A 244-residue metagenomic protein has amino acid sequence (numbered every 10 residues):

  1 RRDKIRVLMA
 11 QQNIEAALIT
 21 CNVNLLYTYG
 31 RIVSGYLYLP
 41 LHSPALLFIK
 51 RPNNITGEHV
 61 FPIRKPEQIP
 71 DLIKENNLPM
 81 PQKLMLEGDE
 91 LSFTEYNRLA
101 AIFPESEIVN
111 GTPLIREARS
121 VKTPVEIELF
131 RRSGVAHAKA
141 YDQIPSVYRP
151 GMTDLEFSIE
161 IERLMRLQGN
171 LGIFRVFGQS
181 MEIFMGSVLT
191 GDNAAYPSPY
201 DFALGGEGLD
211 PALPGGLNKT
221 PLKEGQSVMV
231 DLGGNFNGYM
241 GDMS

Functional and structural regions predicted by a protein language model:
R1-D142, D154-E156, F177, T190 (+4 more regions): A composition/biophysics-driven feature that prefers long, compositionally simple stretches
Q143-G191: Extended boundary segments
N170, Y196-Y200: Hydrophobic packing segments in regular secondary structure
I183, T220-P221: A short glycine-leucine-enriched loop at secondary-structure breakpoints that most characteristically corresponds
N235-M243: Short, Lys/Arg- and Gly-enriched loop/turn segments at beta-strand edges
